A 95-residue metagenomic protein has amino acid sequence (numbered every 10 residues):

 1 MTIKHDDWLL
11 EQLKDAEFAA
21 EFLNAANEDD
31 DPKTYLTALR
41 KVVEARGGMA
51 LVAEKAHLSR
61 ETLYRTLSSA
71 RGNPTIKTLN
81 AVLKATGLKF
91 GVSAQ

Functional and structural regions predicted by a protein language model:
M1-K41: N-terminal flexible/basic segments that precede or flank functional cores
E28-D29, A45, S69: Membrane-interface junctions
R40-K41, R65-S69: Conserved interaction-surface patches within small, structured recognition/assembly domains
A45-R65: Short alpha-helical DNA-recognition segment
H57, A81, Q95: Long, contiguous binding/interaction regions
A70-I76: Short, solvent-exposed alpha-helical "recognition" segments
I76-V92: DNA major-groove recognition helix of helix-turn-helix/homeodomain DNA-binding modules
